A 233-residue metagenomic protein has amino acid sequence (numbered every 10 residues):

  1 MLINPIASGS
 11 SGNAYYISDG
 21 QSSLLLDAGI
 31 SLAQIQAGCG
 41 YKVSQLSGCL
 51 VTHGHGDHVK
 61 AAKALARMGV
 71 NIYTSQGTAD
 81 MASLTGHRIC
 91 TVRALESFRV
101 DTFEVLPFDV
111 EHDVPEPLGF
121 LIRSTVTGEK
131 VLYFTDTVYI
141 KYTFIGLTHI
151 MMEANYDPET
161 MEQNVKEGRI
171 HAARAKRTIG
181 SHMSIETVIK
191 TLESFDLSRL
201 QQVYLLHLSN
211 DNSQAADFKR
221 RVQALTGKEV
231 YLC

Functional and structural regions predicted by a protein language model:
M1-C39, L118-D136, H149, P158: Conserved beta-strand hairpin/beta-sheet module of binuclear metal-dependent hydrolase folds, prominently
I17, D27, H53, V105 (+5 more regions): Divalent metal-coordination and catalytic microenvironments
L24-D27, C49-V51, G69-Q76, A82 (+2 more regions): Short, hydrophobic beta-strand segments that form beta-sheet elements in well-ordered domains
S31-G77: Active-site metal-binding motif and surrounding structural segment of the metallo-beta-lactamase
H55-V59, D80-M81, V114-P115, I140-Y142 (+2 more regions): Active-site environment of divalent metal-dependent phosphoester hydrolases
K60-G69, L84, S213-R220: Metal-dependent catalytic neighborhoods of phosphoester/phosphodiester hydrolases
T74-G128: Metallo-beta-lactamase
I145-C233: Cap/insert and terminal regions of metallo-dependent hydrolase folds
